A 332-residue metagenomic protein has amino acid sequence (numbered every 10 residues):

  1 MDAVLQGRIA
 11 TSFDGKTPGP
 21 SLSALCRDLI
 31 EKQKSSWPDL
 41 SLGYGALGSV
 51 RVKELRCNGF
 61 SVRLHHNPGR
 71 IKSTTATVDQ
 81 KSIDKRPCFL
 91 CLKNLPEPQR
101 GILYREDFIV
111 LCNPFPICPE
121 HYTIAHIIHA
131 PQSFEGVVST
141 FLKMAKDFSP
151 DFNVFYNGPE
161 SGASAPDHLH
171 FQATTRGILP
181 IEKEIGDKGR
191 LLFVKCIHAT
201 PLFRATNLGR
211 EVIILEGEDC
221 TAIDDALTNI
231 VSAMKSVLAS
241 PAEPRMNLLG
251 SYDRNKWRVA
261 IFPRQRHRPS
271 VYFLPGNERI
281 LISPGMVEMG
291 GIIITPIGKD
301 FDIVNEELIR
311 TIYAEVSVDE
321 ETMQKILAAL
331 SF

Functional and structural regions predicted by a protein language model:
M1-V138, R176-L215, C220-F332: Active-site microenvironments that recognize anionic phosphate/pyrophosphate groups
P119-T175: Long, hydrophobic, well-ordered secondary-structure blocks that form the structural core and pocket-lining surfaces
